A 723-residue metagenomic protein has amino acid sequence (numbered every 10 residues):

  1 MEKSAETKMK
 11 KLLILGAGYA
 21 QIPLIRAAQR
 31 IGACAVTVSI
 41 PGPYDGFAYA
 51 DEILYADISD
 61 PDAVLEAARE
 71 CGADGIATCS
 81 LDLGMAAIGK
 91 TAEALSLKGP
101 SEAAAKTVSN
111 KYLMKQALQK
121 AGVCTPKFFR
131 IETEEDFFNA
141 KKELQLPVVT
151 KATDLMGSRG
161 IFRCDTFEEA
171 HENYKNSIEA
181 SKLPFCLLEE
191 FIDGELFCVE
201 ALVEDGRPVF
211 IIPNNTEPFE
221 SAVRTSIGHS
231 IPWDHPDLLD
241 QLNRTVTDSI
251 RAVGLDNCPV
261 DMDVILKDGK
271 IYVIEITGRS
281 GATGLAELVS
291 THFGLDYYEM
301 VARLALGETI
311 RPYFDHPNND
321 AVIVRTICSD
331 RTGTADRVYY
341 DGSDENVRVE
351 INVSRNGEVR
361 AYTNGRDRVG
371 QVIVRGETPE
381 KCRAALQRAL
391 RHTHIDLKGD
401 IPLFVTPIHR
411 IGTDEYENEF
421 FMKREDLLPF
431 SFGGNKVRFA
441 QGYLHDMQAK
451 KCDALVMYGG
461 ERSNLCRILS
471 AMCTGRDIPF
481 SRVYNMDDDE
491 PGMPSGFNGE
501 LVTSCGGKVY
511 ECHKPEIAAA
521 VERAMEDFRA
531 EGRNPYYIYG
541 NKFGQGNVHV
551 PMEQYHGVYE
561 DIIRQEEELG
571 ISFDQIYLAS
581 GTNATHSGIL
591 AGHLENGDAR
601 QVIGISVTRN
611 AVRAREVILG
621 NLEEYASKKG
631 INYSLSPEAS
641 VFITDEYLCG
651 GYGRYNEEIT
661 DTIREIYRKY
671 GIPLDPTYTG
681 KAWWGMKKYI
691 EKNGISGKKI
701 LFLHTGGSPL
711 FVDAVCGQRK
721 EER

Functional and structural regions predicted by a protein language model:
M1-A103, E135, E358, N364 (+3 more regions): ATP-binding N-terminal substructure of ATP-dependent carboxylate-amine bond-forming enzymes
I53-S59, F129-T133, F162-C164, K508-E516: Short acidic-hydrophobic, aromatic-tinged amphipathic segments that line or gate anion-handling sites
N110-L187, D193, D205-R207, S230 (+3 more regions): Active-site nucleotide/adenylate-binding loops and adjacent lid/helix of ATP-dependent enzymes
S158, P218, T277-F293, S354-N356 (+1 more regions): Glycine-rich phosphate/pyrophosphate-binding beta-alpha loops
S177-F185, E190-P232, D240-V273, T277-L285 (+1 more regions): Phosphate-binding core of ATP-grasp and ATP-grasp-like enzymes
A302-G399: Peripheral (often C-terminal) accessory segments that flank ATP-dependent C-N-forming ligase machineries
D400-R723: PLP-dependent amino-acid enzyme catalytic core
